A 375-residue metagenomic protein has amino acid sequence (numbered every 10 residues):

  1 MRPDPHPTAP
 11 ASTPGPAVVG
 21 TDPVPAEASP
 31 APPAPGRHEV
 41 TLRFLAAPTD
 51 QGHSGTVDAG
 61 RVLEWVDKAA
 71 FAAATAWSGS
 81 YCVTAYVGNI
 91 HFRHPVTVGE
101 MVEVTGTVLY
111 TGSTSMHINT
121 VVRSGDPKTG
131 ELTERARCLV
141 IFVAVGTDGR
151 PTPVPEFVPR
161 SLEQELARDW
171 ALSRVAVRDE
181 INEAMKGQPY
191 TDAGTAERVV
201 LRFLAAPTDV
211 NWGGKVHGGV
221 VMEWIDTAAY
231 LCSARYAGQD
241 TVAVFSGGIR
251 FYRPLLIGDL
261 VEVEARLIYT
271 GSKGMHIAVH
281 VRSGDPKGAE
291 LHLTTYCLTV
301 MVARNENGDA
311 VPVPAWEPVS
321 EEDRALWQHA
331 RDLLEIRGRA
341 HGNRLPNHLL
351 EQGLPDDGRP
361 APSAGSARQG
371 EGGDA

Functional and structural regions predicted by a protein language model:
R2-A31, P35-L42, V96-V98, L109-D179 (+2 more regions): HotDog/MaoC-like acyl-thioester-processing domains
P25-A28, A47-T49, E64, E223: Membrane engagement elements in two modes
P35-P48, T195-A206: Short amphipathic
G60-S80, G219-T241: Active-site helix/loop of acyl-thioester processing domains in fatty-acid/polyketide metabolism, spanning hotdog-fold
D67-K68, A206, H217, D226-T227 (+3 more regions): Catalytic cores of nucleotide-enabled group-transfer and carboxylate-activating enzymes in metabolic and assembly-line
T84-E103, R123-K128, R135-A136, V242-R253 (+2 more regions): A cross-kingdom feature marking solvent-exposed beta-strand/loop segments within repeated, beta-rich binding/scaffold
G187-A234: Surface-exposed interaction/gating patches
